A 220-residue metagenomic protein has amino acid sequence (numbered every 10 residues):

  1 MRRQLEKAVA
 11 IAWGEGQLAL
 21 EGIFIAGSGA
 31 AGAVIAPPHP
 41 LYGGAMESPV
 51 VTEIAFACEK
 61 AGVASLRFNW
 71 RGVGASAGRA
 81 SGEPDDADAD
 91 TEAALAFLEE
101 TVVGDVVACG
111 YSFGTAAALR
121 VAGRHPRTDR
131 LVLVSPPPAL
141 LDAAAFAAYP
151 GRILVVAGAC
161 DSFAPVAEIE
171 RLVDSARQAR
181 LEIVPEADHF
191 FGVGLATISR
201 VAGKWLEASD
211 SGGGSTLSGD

Functional and structural regions predicted by a protein language model:
W13, L18-V103: Serine-hydrolase catalytic machinery in alpha/beta-hydrolase-like enzymes
G110-A118: Gly/Ala-rich beta-loop-alpha elbow adjacent to hydrolase catalytic centers
Y149-P150, L154-A157, D161: Short beta-strand/loop motif that positions the catalytic acidic residue of the alpha/beta-hydrolase fold
A159-A164, H189-F190: Acidic catalytic loop of the alpha/beta-hydrolase fold
A164-D174: Short alpha-helix in the alpha/beta-hydrolase fold that links the catalytic acid
D174-F190: Catalytic histidine neighborhood in serine/cysteine hydrolases with alpha/beta-hydrolase-type architecture
A187-S199: Catalytic histidine-centered segment of alpha/beta-hydrolase-like enzymes
